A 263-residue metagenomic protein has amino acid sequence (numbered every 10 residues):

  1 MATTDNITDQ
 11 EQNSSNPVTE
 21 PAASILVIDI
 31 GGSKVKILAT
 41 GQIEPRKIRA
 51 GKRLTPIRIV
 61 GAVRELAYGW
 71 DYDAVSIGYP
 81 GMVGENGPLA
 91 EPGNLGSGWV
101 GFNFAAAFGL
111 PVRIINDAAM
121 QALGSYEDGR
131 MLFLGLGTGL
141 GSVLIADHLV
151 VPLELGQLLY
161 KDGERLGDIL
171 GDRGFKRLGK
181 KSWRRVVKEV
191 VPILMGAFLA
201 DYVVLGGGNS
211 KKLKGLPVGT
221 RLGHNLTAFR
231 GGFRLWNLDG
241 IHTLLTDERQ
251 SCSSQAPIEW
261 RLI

Functional and structural regions predicted by a protein language model:
T3-G61, G69, L149-R177: Short glycine-rich, Thr/Ser-proximal phosphate-binding strand/loop in the N-terminal lobe of ATP-dependent enzymes
I25-D29, A74-S76, M131-G135, V204: Short glycine-aspartate micro-motif
V35-A39, G81, L123, L140-I145: Short beta-strand scaffold segments in enzyme catalytic cores
P45-Y72, E164-V204, G208-E259: Adenine-nucleotide phosphate-binding core of ATP-dependent small-molecule kinases
G51-R64, Y68-S76, G81-R130, I169 (+1 more regions): Glycine-rich phosphate-binding loop and adjoining helix at the ATP-binding site of ATP-dependent phosphoryl-transfer
Y79, L136-T138, G207-G208: Short secondary-structure boundary segments
G129-M131, T138-Y160: Anionic-ligand binding region
G141-A146, S253-I263: A charged, well-structured terminal subsegment
